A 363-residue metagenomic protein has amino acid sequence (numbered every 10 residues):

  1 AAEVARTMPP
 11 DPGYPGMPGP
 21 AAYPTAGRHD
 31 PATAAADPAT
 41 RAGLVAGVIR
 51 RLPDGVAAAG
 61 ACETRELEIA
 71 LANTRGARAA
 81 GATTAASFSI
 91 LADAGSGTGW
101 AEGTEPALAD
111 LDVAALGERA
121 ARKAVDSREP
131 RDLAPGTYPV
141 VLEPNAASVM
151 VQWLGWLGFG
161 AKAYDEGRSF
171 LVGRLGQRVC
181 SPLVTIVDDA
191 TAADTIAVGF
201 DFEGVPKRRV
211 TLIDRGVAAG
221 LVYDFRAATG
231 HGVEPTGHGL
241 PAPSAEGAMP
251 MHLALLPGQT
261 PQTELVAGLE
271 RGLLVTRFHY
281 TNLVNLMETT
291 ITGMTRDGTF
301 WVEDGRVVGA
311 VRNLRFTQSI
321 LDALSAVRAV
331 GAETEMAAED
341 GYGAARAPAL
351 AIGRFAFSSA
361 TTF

Functional and structural regions predicted by a protein language model:
A1-V198, V205-R208, D214-V217, R306 (+2 more regions): Active-site bordering "gate/hinge" segments that shape substrate access to catalytic or cofactor-binding pockets
A22, R174-F363: Dual-mode signal for accessory low-complexity, basic/Gly-rich regions
